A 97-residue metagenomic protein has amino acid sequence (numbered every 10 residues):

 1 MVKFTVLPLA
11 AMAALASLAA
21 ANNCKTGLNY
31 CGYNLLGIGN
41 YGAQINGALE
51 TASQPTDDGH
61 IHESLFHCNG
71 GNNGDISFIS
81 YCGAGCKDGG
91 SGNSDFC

Functional and structural regions predicted by a protein language model:
M1-N22: Fungal secretory targeting signals
A19, L35-L36: A short, ordered amphipathic alpha-helix with a cationic face
K25, L36-C97: Extracellular low-complexity, O-glycosylation-prone Ser/Thr/Pro/Gly-rich "stalks" and linkers flanking catalytic
L28: Beta-strand-rich binding-surface signature of beta-sandwich/beta-barrel folds used to engage anionic ligands
